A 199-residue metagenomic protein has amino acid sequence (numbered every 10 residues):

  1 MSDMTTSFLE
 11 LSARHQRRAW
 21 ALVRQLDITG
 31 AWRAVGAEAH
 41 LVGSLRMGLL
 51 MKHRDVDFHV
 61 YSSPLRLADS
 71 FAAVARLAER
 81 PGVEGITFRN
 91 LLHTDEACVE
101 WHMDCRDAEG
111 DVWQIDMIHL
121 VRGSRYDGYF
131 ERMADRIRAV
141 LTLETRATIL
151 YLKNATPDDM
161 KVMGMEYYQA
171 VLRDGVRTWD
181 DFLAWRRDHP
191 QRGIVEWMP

Functional and structural regions predicted by a protein language model:
M1-V42: Helical scaffold of the NTase/Pol beta-like nucleotidyltransferase catalytic core
S7, R18, D27, A31 (+4 more regions): Exposed alpha-helical structural elements
I28-F71: Active-site nucleotide-donor binding segment shared across nucleotidyl transfer reactions
W32, A39-L41, L77, M103 (+1 more regions): Generic structural hydrophobic/aromatic packing signal, biased to beta-strands
P64-A68, G110-D111, R122-R125: Short, charged/polar surface micro-motifs in flexible loops or helix N-caps
S70-E79: Short amphipathic alpha-helices in soluble, non-transmembrane regions that often serve as interface/regulatory elements
P81-V121: Conserved catalytic core of two-metal-ion nucleotidyltransferases
Q114-P199: Catalytic cores of NTP-dependent nucleotidyl/adenyl transfer enzymes across multiple folds
